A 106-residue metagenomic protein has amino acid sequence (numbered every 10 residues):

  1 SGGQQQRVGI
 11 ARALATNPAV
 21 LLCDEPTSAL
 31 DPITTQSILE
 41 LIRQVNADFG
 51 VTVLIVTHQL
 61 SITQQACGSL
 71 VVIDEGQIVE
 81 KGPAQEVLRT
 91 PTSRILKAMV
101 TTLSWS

Functional and structural regions predicted by a protein language model:
N17: Conserved catalytic motifs of ABC-family nucleotide-binding domains
L21-D24: Catalytic Walker B motif of ABC-type/P-loop ATPase nucleotide-binding domains
T57-H58: H-loop/switch region of ABC-family ATPase nucleotide-binding domains
T63-Q65: A short, surface-exposed alpha-helical micro-motif characterized by mixed small hydrophobic and charged/polar residues
K81-G82: ABC ATPase "signature
L88-S106: C-terminal boundary and immediately downstream tail of ABC-type ATPase nucleotide-binding domains
